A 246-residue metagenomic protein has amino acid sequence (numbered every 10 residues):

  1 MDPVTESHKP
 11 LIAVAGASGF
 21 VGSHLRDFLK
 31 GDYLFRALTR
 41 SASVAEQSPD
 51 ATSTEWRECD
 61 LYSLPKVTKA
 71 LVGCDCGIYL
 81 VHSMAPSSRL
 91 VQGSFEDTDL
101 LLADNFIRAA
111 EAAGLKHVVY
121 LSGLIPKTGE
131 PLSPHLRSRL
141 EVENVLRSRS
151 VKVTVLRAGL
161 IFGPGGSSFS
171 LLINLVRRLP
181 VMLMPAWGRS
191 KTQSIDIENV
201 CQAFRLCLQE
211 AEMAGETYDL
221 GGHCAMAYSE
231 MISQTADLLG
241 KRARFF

Functional and structural regions predicted by a protein language model:
D2, E6, C207-F246: Mid/C-terminal beta-alpha module of Rossmann-like enzyme folds, strongest in SDR-family dehydrogenases/epimerases
V4-D32: N-terminal Rossmann NAD(P)H-binding glycine-rich loop of SDR-like oxidoreductase domains
A15, E96-L100, L132-L140, R147 (+6 more regions): Short-chain dehydrogenase/reductase
A15, L38, L80-V81, V118-L124 (+1 more regions): SDR active-site strand-loop-helix element
Y33-S41: Conserved glycine-rich Rossmann-like NAD(P)H-binding loop of the short-chain dehydrogenase/reductase
S43-V44, D50-A113, L124-P131: NAD(P)H-binding glycine-rich loop region in Rossmannoid oxidoreductase-like domains and their noncatalytic homologs
S122, E143-G165, L171-N174, R178 (+1 more regions): Conserved beta-loop-beta element that borders a ligand/cofactor-binding pocket
S167-S168, W187-Q209, E216-D219, A227-E230: Substrate-positioning beta->alpha
